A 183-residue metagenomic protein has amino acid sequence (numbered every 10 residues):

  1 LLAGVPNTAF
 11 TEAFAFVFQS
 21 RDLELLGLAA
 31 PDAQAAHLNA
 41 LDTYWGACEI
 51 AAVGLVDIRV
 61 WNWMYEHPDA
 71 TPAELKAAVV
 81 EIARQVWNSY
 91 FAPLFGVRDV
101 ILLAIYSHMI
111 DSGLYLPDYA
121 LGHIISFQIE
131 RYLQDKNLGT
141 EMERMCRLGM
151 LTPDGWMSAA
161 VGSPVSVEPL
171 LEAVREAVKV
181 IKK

Functional and structural regions predicted by a protein language model:
L1-Y44: Zinc-dependent metallopeptidase catalytic helix centered on the HExxH motif and its immediate flanking segment
A3, A9, V17-S20, E24 (+2 more regions): C-terminal, non-catalytic "cap/extension" segments appended to globular domains
W45-E49: Active-site substrate-recognition segment that forms the wall of the catalytic cavity or substrate channel
